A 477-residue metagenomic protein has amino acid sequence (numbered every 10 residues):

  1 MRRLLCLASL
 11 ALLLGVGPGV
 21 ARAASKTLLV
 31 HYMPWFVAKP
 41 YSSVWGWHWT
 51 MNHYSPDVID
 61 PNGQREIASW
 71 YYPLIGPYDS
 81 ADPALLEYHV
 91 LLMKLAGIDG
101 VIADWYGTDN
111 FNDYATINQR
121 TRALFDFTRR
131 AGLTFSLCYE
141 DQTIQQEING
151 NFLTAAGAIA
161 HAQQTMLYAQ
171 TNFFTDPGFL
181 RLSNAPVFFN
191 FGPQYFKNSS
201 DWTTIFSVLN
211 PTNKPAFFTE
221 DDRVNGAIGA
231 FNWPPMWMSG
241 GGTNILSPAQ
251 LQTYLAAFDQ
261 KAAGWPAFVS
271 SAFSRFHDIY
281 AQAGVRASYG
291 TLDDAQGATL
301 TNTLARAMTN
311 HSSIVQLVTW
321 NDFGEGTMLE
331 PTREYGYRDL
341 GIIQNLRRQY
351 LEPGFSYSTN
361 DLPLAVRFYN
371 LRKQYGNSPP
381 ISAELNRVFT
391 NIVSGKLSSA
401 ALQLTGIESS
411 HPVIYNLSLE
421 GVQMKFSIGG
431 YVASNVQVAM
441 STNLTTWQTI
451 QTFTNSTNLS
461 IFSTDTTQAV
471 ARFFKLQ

Functional and structural regions predicted by a protein language model:
M1-L4: Positively charged n-region of N-terminal signal peptides that target proteins for export
C6-V16: Bacterial N-terminal signal peptides
G19, A24-K26, P266, S434 (+2 more regions): Residue-level signal for beta-strand positions within conserved beta-sheet cores that form or flank
R22-H411: Glycan-processing catalytic domains of CAZymes
P412-Q477: Short, composition-biased motifs enriched in small/polar/acidic residues
